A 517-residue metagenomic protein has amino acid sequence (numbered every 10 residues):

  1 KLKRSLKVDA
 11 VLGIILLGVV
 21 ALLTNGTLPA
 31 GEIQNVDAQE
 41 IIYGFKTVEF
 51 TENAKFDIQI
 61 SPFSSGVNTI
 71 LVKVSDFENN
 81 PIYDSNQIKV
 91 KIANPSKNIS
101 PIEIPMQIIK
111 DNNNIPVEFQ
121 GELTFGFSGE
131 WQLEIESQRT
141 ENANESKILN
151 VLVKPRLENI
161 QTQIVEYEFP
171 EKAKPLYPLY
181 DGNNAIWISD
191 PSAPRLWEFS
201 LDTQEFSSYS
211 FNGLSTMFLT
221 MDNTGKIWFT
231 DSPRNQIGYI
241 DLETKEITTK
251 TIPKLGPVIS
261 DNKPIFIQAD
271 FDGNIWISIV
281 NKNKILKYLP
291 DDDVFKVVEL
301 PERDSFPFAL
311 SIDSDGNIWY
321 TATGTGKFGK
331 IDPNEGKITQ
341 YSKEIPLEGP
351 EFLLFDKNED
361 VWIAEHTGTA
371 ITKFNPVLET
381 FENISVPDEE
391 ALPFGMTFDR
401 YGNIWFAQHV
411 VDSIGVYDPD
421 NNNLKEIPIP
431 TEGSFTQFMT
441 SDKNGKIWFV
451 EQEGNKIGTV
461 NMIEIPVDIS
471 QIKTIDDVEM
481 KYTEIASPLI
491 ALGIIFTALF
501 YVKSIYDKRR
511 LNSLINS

Functional and structural regions predicted by a protein language model:
A21-P29, D37-T162, Y239, S278 (+9 more regions): N-terminal soluble domains immediately following signal/targeting peptides that reside in extracytoplasmic
E158-K172: A short helix->beta-strand "capping" segment at the edge of beta-propeller domains
P170-G182, N212-N223, L255-F271, E302-D315 (+3 more regions): Beta-rich, blade/repeat-based domains predominating in secreted/periplasmic proteins but also intracellular
W187-S192, F229-N235, I275-N281, I318-T325 (+3 more regions): Conserved beta-strand positions in repeat-built beta-propeller and related beta-rich domains
S200-Q204, D241-K245, Y288-D293, D332-G336 (+3 more regions): Short loop/turn segments that connect beta-strands within beta-propeller blades
I429-L489: Blade-level signature of beta-propeller repeat domains, shared across WD40, Kelch, NHL, RCC1 and BNR/Asp-box propellers
G493-K508: Alpha-helical transmembrane segments
K508-S517: Cytoplasmic C-terminal tails of single-pass
